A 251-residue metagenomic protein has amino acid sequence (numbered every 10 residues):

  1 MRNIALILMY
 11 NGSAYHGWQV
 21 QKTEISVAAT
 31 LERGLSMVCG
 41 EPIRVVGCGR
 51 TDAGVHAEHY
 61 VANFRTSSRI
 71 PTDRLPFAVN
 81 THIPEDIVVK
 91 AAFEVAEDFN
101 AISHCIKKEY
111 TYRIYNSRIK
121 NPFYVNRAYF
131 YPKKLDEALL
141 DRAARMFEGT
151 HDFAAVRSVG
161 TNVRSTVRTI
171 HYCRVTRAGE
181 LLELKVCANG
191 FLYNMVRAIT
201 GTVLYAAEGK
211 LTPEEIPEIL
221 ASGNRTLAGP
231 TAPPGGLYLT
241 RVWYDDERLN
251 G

Functional and structural regions predicted by a protein language model:
M1-G251: Structured-RNA-binding interfaces characteristic of tRNA pseudouridine synthases
